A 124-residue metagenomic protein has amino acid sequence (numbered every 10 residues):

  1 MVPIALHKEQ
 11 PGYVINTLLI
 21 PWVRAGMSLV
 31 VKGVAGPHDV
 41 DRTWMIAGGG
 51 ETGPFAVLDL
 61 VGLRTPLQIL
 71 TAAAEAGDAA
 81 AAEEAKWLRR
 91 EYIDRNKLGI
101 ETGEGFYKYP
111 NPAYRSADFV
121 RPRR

Functional and structural regions predicted by a protein language model:
M1-Q10, P21, V31-K32, P37-R124: NAD(P)-dependent Rossmann-like dehydrogenase/reductase catalytic/cofactor-binding core
I15-L19: Amphipathic, non-transmembrane alpha-helical scaffold segments
M27: Catalytic, metal-anchored helix/loop core of enzyme active sites in primary metabolism
